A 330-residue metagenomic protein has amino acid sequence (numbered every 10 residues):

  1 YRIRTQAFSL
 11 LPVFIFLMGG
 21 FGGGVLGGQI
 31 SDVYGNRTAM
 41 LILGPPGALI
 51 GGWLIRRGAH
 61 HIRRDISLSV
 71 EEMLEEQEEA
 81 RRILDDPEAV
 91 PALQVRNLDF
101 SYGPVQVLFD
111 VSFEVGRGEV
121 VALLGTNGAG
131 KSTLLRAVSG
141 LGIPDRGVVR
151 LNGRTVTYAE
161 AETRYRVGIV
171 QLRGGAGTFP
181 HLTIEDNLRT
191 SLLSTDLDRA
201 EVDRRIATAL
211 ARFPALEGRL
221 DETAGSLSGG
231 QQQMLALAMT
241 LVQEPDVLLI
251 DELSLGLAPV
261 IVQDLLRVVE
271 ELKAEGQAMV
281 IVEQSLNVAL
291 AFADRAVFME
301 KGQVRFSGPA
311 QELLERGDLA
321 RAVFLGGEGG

Functional and structural regions predicted by a protein language model:
Q29-P45: A membrane-interface helix-boundary motif in multi-pass transporters
M40-R56: Symmetry-related core transmembrane helices of the 12-TM Major Facilitator Superfamily/SLC fold
L124-T126: The feature captures the beta-strand-to-loop junction immediately N-terminal to the Walker
S139: Helix-to-loop junction immediately C-terminal to a conserved catalytic motif
I143, T155-A176, D198-D203, G218-D221 (+1 more regions): ABC ATPase NBD coupling module
T240-L241: ABC ATPase C-loop
